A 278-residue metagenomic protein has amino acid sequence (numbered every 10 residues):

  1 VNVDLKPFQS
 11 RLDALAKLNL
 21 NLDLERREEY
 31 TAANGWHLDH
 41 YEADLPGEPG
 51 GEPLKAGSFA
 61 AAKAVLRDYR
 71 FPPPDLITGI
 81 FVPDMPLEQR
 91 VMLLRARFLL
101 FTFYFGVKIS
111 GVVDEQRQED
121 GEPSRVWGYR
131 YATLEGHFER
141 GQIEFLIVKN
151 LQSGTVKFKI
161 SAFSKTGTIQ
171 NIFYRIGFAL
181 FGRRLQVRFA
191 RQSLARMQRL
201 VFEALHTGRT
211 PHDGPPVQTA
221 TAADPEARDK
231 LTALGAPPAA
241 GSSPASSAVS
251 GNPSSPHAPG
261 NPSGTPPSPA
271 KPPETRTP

Functional and structural regions predicted by a protein language model:
V1-L100, K230-P238, P244-S246, H257 (+1 more regions): Hydrophobic ligand-binding cavity/cleft-lining segments
D84-Q89, H212-L231: Amphipathic alpha-helical surface "interface" segments used for docking/oligomerization or membrane association within
T102-S153: Hydrophobic-ligand binding "helix-grip"
T133-G182: Beta-strand/loop substructures that line and gate deep hydrophobic ligand-binding cavities in soluble
R175-T219: A conserved amphipathic terminal alpha-helix motif
P262, P272-E274: Low-complexity intrinsically disordered segments
